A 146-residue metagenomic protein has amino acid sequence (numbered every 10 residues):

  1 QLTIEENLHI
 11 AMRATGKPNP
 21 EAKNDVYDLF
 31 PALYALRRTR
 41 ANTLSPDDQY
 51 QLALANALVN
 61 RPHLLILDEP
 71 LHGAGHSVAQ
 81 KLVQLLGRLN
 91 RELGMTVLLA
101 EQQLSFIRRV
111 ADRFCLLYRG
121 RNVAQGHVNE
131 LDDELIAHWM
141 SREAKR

Functional and structural regions predicted by a protein language model:
L2-E21, F30-P31, G126, R142-E143: ABC-type ATPase nucleotide-binding domains, specifically the catalytic core motifs of the NBD
A57-L58: ABC ATPase C-loop
R61: Conserved catalytic motifs of ABC-family nucleotide-binding domains
L65-E69: Catalytic Walker B motif of ABC-type/P-loop ATPase nucleotide-binding domains
Q80-E92: Helical segment within the ABC ATPase nucleotide-binding domain
E101-Q102: H-loop/switch region of ABC-family ATPase nucleotide-binding domains
I107-R109: A short, surface-exposed alpha-helical micro-motif characterized by mixed small hydrophobic and charged/polar residues
